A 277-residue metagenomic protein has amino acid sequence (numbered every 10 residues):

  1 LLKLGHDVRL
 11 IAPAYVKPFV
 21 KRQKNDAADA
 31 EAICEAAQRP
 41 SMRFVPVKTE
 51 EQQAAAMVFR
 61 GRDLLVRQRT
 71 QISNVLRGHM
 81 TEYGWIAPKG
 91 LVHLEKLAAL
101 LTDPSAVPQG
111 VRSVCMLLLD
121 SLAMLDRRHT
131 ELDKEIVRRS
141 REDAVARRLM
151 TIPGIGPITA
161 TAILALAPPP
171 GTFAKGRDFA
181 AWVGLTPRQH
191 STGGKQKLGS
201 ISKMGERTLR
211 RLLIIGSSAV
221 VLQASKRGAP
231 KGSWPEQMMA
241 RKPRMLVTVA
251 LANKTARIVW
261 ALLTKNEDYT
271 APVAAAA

Functional and structural regions predicted by a protein language model:
L1-A277: A detector of single, family-specific signature residues that are central to catalytic or substrate-handling motifs
